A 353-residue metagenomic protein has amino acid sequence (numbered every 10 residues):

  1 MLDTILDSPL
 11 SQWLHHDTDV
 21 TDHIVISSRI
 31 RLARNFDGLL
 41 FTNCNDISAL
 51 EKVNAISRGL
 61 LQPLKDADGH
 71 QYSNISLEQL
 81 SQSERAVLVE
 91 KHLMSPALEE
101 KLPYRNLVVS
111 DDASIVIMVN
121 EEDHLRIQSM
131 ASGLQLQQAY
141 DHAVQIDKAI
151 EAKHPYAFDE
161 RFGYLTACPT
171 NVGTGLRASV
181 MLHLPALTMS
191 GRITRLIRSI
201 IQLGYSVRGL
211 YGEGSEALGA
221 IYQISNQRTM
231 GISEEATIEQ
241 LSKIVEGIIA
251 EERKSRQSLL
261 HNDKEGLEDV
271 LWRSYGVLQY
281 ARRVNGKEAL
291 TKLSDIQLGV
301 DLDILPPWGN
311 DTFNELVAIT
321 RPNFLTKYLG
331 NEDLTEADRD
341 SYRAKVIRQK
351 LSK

Functional and structural regions predicted by a protein language model:
M1-R161, L176, S190, R195-I197 (+1 more regions): Long, Pro/Ser/Thr-rich low-complexity/intrinsically disordered regulatory tracts in eukaryotic proteins
G163-V180: Conserved phosphate/anionic-ligand binding catalytic regions in large, soluble enzymes, centered on
L182-A186: Alpha-helical support elements that line or immediately flank enzyme active sites and cofactor-binding pockets
